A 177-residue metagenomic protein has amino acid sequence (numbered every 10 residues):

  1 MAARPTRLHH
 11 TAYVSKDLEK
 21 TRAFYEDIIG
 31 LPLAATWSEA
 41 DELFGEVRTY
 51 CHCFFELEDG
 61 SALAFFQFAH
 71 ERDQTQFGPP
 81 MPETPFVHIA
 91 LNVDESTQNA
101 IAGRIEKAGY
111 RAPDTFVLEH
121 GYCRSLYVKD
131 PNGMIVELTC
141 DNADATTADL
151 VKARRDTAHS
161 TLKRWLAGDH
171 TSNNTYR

Functional and structural regions predicted by a protein language model:
M1-K16: Short, extreme N-terminal leader segments that mark the start of a protein/domain
T6, L18-E19, H70-Q74, P82-I135 (+2 more regions): Vicinal oxygen chelate
V14-A62: Core segments of cupin and vicinal oxygen chelate
A40-L43, E71-F77: A short, acidic/glycine-rich surface segment
A62-F65, E137-L138: Short glycine-/small-residue motifs
Q74-G78, T147-L150: A short, polar/proline- and glycine-enriched secondary-structure boundary/capping micro-motif
A143-A158: A short, polar/charged loop-to-alpha-helix boundary motif
